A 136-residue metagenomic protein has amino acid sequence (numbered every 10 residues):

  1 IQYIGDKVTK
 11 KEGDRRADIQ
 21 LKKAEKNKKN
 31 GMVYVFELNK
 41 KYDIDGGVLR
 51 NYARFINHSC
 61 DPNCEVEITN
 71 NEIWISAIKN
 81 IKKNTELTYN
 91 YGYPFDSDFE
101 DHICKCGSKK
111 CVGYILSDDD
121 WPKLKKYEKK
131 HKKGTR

Functional and structural regions predicted by a protein language model:
I1-E67: Catalytic cores of histone-lysine modification enzymes
R15-I19, K26-N30, S59-R136: C-terminal SET catalytic tail plus cysteine-rich post-SET Zn-binding segment of SAM-dependent SET-domain
